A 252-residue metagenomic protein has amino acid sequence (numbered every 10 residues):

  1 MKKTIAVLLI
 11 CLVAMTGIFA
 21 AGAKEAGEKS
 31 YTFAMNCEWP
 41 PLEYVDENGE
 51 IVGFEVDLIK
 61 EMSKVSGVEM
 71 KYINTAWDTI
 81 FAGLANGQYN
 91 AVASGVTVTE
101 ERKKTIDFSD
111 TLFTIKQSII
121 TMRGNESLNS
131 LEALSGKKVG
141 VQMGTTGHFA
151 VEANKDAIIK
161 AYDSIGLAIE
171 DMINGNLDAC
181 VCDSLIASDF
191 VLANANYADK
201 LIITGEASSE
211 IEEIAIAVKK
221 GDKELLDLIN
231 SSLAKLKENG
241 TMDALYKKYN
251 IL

Functional and structural regions predicted by a protein language model:
M1-S30: Short, low-complexity disordered leader/linker segments with a strong preference for bacterial N-terminal type II
G27-V96: Extracytoplasmic small-molecule ligand-binding "clamshell" domains of the periplasmic binding protein/Venus flytrap
C37, F113-T121, S184, S188 (+2 more regions): Periplasmic-binding protein-like
W39, V56-D57, K71-G83, E126 (+3 more regions): Short helix-initiation/N-cap motifs at beta->coil->alpha
G67-E69, A85-S94, K137-K138, I173-I186: Alpha-to-beta junction loops
E69-K71, T146-D163, D199-G205, D227-L252: Ligand-binding clefts/hinges and TM-proximal coupling segments of bilobed small-molecule sensing domains
A82, G95-T105, A150-A153, D178-E210: A ligand-binding cleft/hinge motif common to bilobed small-molecule-binding domains
M122-V139: Flexible hinge/capping segments at coil-to-helix
